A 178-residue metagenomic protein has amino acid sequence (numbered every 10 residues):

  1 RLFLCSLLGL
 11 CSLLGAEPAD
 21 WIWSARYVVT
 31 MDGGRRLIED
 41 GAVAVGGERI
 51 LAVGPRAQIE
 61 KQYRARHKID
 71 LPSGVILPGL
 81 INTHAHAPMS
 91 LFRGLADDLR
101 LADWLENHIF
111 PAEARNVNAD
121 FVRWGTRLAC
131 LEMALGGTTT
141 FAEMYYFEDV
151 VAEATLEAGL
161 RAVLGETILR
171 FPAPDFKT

Functional and structural regions predicted by a protein language model:
F3-S12: Bacterial N-terminal signal peptides
A16-W21, G33-L77: Histidine-rich, glycine-flanked metal-binding segment
A19-S24, E60-D103, R127-L135: Replace "His-x-His-based motif
R26, V43, E48, H84 (+1 more regions): Residue-level signal for inorganic ion chemistry
R26-G33: Short polar catalytic/cofactor-binding loops
L91-R123, V163-T178: Active-site gating loops and adjacent loop-to-helix segments of metal-dependent hydrolytic enzymes
A112, W124-P174: Divalent metal-dependent hydrolysis catalytic cores, especially in the metallo-beta-lactamase
